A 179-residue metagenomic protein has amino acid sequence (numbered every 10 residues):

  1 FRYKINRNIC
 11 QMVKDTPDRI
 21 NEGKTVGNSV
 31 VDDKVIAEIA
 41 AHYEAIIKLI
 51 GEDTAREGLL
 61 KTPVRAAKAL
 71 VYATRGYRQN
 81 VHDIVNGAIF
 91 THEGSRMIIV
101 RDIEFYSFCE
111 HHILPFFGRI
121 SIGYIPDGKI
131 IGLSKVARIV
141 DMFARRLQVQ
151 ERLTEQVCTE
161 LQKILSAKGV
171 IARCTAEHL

Functional and structural regions predicted by a protein language model:
F1-Y3: Aromatic (phenylalanine/tyrosine) cluster motif
N6-L179: A domain-level signal for the structural core that forms small-molecule/cofactor-binding pockets and catalytic centers
